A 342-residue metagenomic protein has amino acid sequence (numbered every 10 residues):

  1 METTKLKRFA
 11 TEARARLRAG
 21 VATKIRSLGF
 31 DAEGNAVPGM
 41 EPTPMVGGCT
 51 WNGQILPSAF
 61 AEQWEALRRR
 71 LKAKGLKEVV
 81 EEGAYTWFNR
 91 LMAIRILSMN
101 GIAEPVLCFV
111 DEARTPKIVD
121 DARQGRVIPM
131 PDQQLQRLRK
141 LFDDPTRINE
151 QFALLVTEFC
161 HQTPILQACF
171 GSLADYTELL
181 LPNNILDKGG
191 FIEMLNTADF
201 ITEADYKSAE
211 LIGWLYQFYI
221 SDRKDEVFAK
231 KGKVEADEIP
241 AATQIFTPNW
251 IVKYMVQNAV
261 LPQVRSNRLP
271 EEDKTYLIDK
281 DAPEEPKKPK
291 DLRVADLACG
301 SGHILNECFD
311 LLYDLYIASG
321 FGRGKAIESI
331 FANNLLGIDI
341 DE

Functional and structural regions predicted by a protein language model:
M1-Y313, N334-D341: Preference for the N-terminal adenyl/adenosyl cofactor-binding alpha/beta module
G320-E342: Cysteine-dependent PTP/DSP-like catalytic domain, specifically the C-terminal lobe
